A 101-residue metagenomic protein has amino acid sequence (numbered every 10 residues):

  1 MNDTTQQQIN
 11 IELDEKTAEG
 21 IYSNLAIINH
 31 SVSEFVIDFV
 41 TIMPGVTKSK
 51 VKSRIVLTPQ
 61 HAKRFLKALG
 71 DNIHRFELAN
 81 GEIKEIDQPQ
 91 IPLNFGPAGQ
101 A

Functional and structural regions predicted by a protein language model:
M1-Q60, R64-H74, L78-A101: N-terminal intrinsically disordered, cationic/polar leader segments that include organellar targeting peptides
